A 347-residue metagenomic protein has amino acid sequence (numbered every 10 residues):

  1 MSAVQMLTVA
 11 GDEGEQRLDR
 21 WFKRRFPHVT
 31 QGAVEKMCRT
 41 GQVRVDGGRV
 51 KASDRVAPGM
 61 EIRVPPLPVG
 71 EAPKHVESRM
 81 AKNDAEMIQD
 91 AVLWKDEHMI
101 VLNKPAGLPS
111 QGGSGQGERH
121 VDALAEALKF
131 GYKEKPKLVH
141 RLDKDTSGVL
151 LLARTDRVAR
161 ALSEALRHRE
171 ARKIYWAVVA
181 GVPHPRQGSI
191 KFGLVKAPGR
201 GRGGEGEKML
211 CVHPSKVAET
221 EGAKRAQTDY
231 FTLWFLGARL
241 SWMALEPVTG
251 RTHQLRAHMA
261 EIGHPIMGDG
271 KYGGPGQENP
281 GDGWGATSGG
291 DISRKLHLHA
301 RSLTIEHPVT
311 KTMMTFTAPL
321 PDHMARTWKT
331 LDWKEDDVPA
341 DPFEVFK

Functional and structural regions predicted by a protein language model:
M1-K347: RNA pseudouridine synthases
